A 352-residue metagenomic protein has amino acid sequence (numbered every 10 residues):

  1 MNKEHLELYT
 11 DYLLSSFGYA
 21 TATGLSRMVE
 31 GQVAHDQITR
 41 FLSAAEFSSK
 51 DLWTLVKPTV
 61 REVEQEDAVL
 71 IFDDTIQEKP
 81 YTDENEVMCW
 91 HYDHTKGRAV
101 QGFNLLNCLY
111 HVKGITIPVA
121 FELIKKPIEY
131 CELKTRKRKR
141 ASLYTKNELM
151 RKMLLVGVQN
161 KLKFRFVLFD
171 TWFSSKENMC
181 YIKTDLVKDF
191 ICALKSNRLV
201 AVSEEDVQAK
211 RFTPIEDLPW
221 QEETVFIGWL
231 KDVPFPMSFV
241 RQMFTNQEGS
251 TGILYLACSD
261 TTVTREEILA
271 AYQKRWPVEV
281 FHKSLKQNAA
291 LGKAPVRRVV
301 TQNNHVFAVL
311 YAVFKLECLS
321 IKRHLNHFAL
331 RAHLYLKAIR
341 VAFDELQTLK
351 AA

Functional and structural regions predicted by a protein language model:
M1-D51: Gly/serine-rich nucleotide phosphate-binding loop at the start of the catalytic core of nucleotide/ADP-ribose-handling
N2, D11, S16, D83 (+2 more regions): Single, function-defining residue in the core of a domain
L14, R27, A44-A45, V60 (+3 more regions): Short secondary-structure transition/capping motifs
V29-Q32, A45, T59, Y272-R275 (+1 more regions): Alpha-helix boundary/capping residues
A34-H35, Q65, F281, A294: Secondary-structure boundary/capping residues
L42-A120: Active-site-proximal, Lys/Arg-enriched surface segment that forms a nucleic-acid-binding/basic interface patch
